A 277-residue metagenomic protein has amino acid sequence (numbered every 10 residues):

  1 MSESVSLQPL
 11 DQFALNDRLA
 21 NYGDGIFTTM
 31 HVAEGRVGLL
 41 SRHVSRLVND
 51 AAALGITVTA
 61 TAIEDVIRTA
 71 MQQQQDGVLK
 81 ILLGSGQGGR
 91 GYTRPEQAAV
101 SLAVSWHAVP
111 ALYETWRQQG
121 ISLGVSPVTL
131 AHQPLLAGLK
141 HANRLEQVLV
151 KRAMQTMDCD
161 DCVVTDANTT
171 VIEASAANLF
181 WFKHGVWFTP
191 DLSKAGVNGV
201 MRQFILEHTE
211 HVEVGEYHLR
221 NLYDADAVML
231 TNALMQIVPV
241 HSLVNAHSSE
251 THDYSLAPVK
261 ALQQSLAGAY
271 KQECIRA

Functional and structural regions predicted by a protein language model:
M1-T69, Q73, G84, T93-A277: Helix-start/capping segments and mature chain N-termini
V78-L83: ATP-grasp fold ATP-binding core
